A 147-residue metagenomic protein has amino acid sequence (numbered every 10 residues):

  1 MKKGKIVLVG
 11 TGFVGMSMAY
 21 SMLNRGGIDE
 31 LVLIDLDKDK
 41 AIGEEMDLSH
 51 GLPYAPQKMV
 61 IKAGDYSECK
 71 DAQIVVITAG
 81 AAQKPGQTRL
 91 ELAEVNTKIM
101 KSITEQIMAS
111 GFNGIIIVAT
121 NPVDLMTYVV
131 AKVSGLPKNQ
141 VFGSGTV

Functional and structural regions predicted by a protein language model:
I6-L8, L33: Hydrophobic Val/Ile/Leu positions in short beta-strands of Rossmann-like dinucleotide-binding domains
T11-G12: Glycine-rich Rossmann-fold phosphate-binding loop(s) that bind the pyrophosphate of adenine dinucleotide cofactors
G15-M16: N-terminal Rossmann-fold NAD(P) dinucleotide-binding loop
A19, L23: Gly/Ala-rich phosphate-binding loop of Rossmann-like dinucleotide-binding domains, activating on the conserved
I28-V32: Short beta-strand element of Class I
I34-D71: Conserved N-terminal Rossmann-fold NAD(P) cofactor-binding segment
P56-A93: NAD(P)H-binding glycine-rich loop region in Rossmannoid oxidoreductase-like domains and their noncatalytic homologs
T88-T146: Rossmann-like NAD(P)(H) cofactor-binding subdomain of soluble oxidoreductases
